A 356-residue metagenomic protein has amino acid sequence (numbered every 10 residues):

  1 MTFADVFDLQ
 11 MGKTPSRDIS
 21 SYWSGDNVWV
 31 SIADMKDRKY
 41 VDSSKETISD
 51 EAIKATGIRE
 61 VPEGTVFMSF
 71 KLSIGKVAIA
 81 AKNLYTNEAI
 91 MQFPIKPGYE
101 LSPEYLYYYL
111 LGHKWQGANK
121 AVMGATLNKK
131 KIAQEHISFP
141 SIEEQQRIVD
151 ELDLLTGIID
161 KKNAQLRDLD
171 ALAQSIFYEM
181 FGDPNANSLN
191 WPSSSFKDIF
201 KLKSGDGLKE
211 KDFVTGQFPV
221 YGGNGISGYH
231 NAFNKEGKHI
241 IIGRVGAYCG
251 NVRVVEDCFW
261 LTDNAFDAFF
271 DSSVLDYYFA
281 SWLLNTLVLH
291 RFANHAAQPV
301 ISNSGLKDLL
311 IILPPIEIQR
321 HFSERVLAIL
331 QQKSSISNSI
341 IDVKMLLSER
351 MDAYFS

Functional and structural regions predicted by a protein language model:
M1-K13, G25, Q134-V149, G157 (+5 more regions): Non-catalytic DNA-recognition/assembly elements of restriction-modification systems
A4-L9, S16-A52, P192-C249: DNA target-recognition patches
S16-R17, A55, A121, D160 (+2 more regions): Short, solvent-exposed loop/turn positions at domain surfaces that link secondary-structure elements or cap domain
S31-I32, S49-L111, G222-N285, N294-K307: A short beta-sheet element
M35, I132, L306: Hydrophobic pocket-lining residues within nucleotide cofactor-binding pockets
M123-G124, N128: Extended, charge-rich, solvent-exposed interface segments
L289: Glycine/small-residue-rich phosphate/adenosyl-binding loop
